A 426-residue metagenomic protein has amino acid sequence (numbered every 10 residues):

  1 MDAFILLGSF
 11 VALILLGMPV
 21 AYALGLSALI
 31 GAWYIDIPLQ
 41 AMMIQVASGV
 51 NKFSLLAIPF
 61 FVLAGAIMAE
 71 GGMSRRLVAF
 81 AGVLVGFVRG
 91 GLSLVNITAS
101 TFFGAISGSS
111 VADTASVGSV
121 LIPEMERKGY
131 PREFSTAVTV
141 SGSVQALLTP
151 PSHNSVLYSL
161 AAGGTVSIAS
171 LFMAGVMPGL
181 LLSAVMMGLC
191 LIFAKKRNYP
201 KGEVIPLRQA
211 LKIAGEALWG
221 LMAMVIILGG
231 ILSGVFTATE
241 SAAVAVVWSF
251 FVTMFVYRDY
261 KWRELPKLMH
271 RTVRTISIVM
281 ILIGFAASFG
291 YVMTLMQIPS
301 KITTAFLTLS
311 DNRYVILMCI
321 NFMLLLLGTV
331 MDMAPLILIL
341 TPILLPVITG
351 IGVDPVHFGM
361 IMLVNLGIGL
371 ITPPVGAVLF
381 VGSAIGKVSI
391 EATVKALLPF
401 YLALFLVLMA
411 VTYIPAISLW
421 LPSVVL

Functional and structural regions predicted by a protein language model:
M1-L426: Alpha-helical transmembrane segments of multi-pass membrane transport proteins
